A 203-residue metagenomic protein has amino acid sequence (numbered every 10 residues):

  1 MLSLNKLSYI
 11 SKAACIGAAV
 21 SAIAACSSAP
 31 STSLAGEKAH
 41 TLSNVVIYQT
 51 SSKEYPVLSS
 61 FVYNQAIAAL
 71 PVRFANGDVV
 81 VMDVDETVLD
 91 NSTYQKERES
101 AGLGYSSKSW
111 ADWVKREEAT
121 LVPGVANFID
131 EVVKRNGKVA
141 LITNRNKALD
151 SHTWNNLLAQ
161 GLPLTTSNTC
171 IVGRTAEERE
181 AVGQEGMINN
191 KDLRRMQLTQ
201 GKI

Functional and structural regions predicted by a protein language model:
L2-L4, I10-I16, V20-M82: Non-catalytic pre-domain segments flanking phosphatase-related domains
P30-S43, T50-K53, N146-I203: C-terminal cap/substrate-recognition subdomain and adjoining C-terminal extension of metal-dependent phosphatase-like
K53-S60, N76, A101, K115-P123 (+3 more regions): Soluble non-cytosolic domains of exported or imported proteins
N64, A68-P71, N127-D130, M196: Surface-exposed alpha-helical segments enriched in charged/polar residues
R73-V79, V84, V88-D130, K134: Active-site neighborhood of HAD-like aspartate-dependent phosphohydrolases
A75-D78, V133-A140, L164-T169, G201-I203: Loop/turn elements at helix/coil->beta-strand transitions in domains of secreted/extracellular proteins
E86, V125-L158, V172-G173: Substrate-recognition element of Asp-dependent hydrolases with the DxDx(T/V) motif
A119-R135, N144, T166-N168, R179 (+1 more regions): Flexible, surface-exposed loop/gating regions in the mature catalytic domains of secreted/periplasmic hydrolases
